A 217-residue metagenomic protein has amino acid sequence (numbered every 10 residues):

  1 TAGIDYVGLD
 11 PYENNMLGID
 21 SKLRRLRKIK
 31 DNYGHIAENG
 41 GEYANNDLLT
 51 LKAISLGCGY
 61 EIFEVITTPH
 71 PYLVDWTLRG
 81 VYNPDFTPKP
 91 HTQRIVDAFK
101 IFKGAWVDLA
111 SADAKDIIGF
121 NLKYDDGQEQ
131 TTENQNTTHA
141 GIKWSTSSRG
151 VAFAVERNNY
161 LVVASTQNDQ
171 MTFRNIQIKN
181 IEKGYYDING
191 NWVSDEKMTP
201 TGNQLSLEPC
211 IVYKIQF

Functional and structural regions predicted by a protein language model:
T1-L51: Glycoside hydrolase catalytic-domain groove-lining segments
A2-G3, G57-C58, Q177: Glycine-centered secondary-structure boundary/capping sites
L26-K28, I54-G57, R79-Y82, K179-G184: Short, low-complexity, polar/charged sequence segments that are solvent-exposed and flexible
Y33-G34, G41-T172: Aromatic- and carboxylate-lined catalytic core of secreted/periplasmic carbohydrate-active enzymes
L161-V163, F173, I181, L205 (+1 more regions): Hydrophobic beta-strand residues in large extracellular and virion-surface proteins
Q170-W192: Beta-strand-rich binding/interaction modules
S194-F217: C-terminal beta-strand-rich structural cap/linker in extracellular carbohydrate-active enzymes
